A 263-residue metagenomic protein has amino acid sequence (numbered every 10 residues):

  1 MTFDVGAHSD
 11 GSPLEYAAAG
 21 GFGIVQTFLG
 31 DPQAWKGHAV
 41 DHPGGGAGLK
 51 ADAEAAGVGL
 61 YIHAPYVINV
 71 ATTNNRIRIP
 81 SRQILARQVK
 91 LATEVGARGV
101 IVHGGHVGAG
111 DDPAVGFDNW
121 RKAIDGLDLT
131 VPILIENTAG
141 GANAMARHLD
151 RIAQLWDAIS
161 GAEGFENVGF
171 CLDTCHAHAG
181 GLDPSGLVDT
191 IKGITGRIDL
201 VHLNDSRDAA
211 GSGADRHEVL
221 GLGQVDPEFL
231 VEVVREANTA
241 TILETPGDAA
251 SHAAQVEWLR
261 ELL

Functional and structural regions predicted by a protein language model:
M1-A64, I68-A86: N-terminal pre-domain/capping segments
F3-A7, V25-T27, L60-A64, V100-V102 (+4 more regions): Hydrophobic faces of well-ordered beta-strands that scaffold small-molecule active sites in alpha/beta enzyme cores
G6-D10, G30-P32, P65-V67, G105-V107 (+4 more regions): Active-site beta-loop-alpha junctions enriched in small/polar residues
L14-F22, D41-Y61, A86-G96, I124-T130 (+3 more regions): Acidic (Asp/Glu)-rich catalytic clusters
G46, S81, L85, G116-W120 (+4 more regions): Aromatic/hydrophobic pocket-lining residues that form the small-molecule binding cavity in soluble enzyme cores
E54, V70-F170, A179: Active-site acidic/histidine proton-transfer and metal-coordination neighborhood in alpha/beta enzyme cores
D111, M145-L149, A153, H178-A240 (+1 more regions): Gly/Pro-rich active-site loop or hairpin
A249-L263: C-terminal helical cap(s) of enzyme catalytic domains, especially alpha/beta-barrels
